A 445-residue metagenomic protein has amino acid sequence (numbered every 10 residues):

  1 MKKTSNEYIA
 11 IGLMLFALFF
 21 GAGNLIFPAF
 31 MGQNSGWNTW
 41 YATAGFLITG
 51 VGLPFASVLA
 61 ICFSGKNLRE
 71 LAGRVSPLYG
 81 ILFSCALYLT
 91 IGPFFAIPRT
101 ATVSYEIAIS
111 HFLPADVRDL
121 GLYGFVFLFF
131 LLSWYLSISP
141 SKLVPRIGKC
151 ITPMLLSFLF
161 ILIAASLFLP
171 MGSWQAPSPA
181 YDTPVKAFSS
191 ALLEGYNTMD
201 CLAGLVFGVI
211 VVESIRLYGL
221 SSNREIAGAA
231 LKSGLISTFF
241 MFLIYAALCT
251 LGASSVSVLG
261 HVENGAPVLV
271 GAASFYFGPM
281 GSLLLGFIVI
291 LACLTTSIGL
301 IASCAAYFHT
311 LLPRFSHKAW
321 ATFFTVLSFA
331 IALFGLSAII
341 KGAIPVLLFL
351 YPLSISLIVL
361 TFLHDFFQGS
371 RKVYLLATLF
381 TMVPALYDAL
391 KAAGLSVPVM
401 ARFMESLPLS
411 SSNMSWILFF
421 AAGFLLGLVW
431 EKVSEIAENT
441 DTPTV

Functional and structural regions predicted by a protein language model:
S5-L15, W40, P77-I91, G121-L128 (+3 more regions): Select transmembrane alpha-helical segments in multipass membrane proteins
A10-F20, A165-G172, Y181-L248, L284-C293 (+2 more regions): Hydrophobic, membrane-embedded alpha-helices of multi-pass small-molecule transporters
F30, S64, G80-P114, C293-T310: Hydrophobic transmembrane alpha-helices that form the core helical bundles of multi-pass secondary transporters
C62-L71, F130-I151, L217-L220, F329-G342 (+1 more regions): Membrane-water interface regions at transmembrane-helix termini and the short interhelical loops of multi-pass membrane
P93, I97, L156-T183, C201-L202 (+4 more regions): Hydrophobic alpha-helical segments and their helix-loop junctions in multi-pass secondary transporters
I138-S166, A343-I355, Y374-V383: Membrane-interface loop-to-helix entry segments
L169, S370-V445: A generic transmembrane alpha-helix motif of multi-pass inner-membrane proteins
F239-V268: Extracellular/periplasmic helix-exit of transmembrane alpha-helices
